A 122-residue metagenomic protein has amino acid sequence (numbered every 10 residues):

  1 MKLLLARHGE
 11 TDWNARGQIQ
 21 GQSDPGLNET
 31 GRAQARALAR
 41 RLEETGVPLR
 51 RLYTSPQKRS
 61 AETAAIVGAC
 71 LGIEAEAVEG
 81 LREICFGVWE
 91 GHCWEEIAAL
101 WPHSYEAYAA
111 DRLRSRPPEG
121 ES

Functional and structural regions predicted by a protein language model:
M1-L3, E121: Solvent-exposed, charged interface segments at domain starts and junctions
L3, R7-E74: Active-site-proximal alpha-helix that buttresses catalytic centers in soluble enzyme cores
A69-S122: Phosphate-handling substructures
